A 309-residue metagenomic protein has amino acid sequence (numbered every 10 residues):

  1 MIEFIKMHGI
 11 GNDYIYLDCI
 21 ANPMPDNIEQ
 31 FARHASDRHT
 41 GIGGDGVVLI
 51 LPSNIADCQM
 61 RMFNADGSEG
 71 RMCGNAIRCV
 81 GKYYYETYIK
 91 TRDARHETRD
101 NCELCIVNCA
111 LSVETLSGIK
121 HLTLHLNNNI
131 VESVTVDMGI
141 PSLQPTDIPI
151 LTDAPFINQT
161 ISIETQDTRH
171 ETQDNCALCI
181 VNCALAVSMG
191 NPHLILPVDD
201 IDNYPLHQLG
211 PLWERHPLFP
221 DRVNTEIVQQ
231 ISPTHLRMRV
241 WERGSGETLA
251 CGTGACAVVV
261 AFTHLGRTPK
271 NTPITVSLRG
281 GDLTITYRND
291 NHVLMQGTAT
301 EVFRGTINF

Functional and structural regions predicted by a protein language model:
M1-N101, C105-I130, L194-F309: A glycine-rich beta-to-alpha transition motif near the start of alpha/beta enzyme domains, typified by
M1-P23, V136, I148, T152-Q166 (+1 more regions): N-terminal, positively charged, Ser/Thr/Ala/Gly-biased leader segments that form transit/presequence-like amphipathic
R92-R95, R99-C105, C109, S162-R169 (+2 more regions): Arginine-selective low-complexity/disordered segments
N108-N158: Hydrophobic alpha-helical segments and helix pairs
I140-S142, M189-H193, A299: Glycine-rich beta-alpha junction loops
T146, N182, L212-E214: Glycine-rich, charged/polar anion/phosphate-binding loops that engage phosphate groups from diverse ligands
A184, P192-I195: Selected transmembrane alpha-helices and immediately adjacent juxtamembrane segments of polytopic inner-membrane
